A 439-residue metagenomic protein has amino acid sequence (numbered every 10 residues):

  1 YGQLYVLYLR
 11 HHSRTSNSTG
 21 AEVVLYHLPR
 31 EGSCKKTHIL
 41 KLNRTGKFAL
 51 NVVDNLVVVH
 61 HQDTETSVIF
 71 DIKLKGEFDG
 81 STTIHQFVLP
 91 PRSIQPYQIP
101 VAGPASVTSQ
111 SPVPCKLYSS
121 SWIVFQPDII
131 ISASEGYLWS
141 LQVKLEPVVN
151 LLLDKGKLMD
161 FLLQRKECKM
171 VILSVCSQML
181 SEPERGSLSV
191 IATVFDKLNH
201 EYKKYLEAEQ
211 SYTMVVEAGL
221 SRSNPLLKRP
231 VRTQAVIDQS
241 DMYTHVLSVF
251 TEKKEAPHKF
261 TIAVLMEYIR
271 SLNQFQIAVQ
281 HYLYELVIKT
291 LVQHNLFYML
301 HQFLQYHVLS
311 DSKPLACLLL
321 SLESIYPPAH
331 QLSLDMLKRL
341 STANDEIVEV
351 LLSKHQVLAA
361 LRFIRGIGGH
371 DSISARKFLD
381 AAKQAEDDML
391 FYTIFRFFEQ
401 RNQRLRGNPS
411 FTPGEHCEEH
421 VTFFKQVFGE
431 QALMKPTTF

Functional and structural regions predicted by a protein language model:
Y1, L42-N55, L89-P127, K157: Repeated scaffold domains used in trafficking and secretory/extracellular systems, primarily beta-propellers
Y1, L9-P29, L138, R165-F439: Extended alpha-helical assembly domains of large eukaryotic scaffold proteins
Y1-N17, A49-H61, V68-I69, W122-S132 (+1 more regions): Short beta-strand elements that form the blades of beta-propeller/WD-repeat-like and other beta-sheet-rich scaffold
R10-H11, K35-T37, N43-R44, N55-L56 (+3 more regions): Intrinsically disordered, low-complexity segments enriched in polar/charged residues with Gly/Pro, especially when
N17-K41, V68-P90, S111, E135-E201: Surface-exposed loop/turn elements that mediate protein-protein interactions on large endomembrane-trafficking
T45-I72, K289-D311: Short, solvent-exposed linear motifs at loop/edge-of-secondary-structure regions
V59, T66, L74-S81, P104-Y118 (+2 more regions): A broadly tuned preference for mixed-charge, low-complexity surface segments
S67-L74, P96-G103, P328-Q331, L390-T393 (+1 more regions): Noncatalytic linker/hinge segments flanking ATPase motor cores
